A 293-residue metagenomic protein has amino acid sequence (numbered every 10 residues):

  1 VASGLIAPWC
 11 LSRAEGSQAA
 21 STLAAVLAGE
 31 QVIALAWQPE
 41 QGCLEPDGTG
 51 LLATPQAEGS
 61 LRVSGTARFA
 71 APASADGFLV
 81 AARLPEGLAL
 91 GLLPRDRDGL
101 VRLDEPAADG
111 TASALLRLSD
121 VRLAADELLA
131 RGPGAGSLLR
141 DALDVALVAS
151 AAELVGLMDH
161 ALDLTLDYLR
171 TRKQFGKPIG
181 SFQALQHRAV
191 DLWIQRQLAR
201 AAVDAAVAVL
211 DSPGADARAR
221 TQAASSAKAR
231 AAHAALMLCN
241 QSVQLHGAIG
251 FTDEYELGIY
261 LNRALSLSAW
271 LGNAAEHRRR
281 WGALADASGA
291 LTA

Functional and structural regions predicted by a protein language model:
V1-A20, A24, A28, A70-G77: Internal helix-loop-helix
T22-A24, Q41, G50-A53, T66-A71 (+2 more regions): A generic local secondary-structure boundary/capping motif
A25, G29, P55-A57, L61 (+1 more regions): Alpha-helical interface subdomain recognition
G29-E40: A short, Trp-centered hydrophobic/proline-enriched beta-strand micro-motif
G29-Q31, D47-T49, A73-D76, G87 (+6 more regions): A generic structural signal for well-ordered coil/turn residues at beta-strand boundaries that shape enzyme active-site
L35, G91, L118, M158 (+1 more regions): Residue-level signal for inorganic ion chemistry
S60, S64-V101: A short core secondary-structure module
F69-A70, L93-R131: Flexible, small-/acidic-enriched active-site or ligand-binding loops
